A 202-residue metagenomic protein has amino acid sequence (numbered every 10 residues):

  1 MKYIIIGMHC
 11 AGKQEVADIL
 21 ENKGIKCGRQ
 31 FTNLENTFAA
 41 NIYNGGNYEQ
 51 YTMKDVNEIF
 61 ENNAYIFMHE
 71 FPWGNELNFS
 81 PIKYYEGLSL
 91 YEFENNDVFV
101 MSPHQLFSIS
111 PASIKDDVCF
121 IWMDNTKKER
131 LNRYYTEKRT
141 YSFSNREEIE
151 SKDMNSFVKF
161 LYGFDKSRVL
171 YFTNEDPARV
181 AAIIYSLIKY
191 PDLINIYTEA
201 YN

Functional and structural regions predicted by a protein language model:
I5: Hydrophobic anchor at the beta1->P-loop junction of P-loop NTPases
H9: The conserved Walker
Q14: Walker A/P-loop
N22-G28: Post-Walker A helix-loop "phosphate-sensing" segment adjacent to the P-loop in P-loop NTPases
Q30-D97: ATP-dependent small-molecule kinase phosphotransfer cores that center on conserved nucleotide phosphate-binding segments
V100-S102, I114-Y135: Conserved phosphate-donor/acceptor-positioning beta-strand/loop module used by diverse small-molecule
Y135-Y190, N195-N202: Small-molecule kinase domains that catalyze NTP-dependent phosphoryl transfer to phosphate-bearing small molecules
